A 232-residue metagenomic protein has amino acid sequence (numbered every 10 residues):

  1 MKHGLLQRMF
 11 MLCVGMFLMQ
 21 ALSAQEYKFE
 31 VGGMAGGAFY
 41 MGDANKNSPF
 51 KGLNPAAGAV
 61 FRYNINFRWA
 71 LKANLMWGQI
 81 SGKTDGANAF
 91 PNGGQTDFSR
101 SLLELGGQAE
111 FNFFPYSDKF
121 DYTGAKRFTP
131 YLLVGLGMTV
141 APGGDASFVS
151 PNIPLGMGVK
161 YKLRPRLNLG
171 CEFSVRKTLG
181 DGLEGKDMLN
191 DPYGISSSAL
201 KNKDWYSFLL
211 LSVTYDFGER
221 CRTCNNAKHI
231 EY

Functional and structural regions predicted by a protein language model:
A24-R62, F208-C221, Y232: Short glycine/proline- and aromatic-enriched beta-strand/turn motifs that initiate or cap beta-hairpins
Y27, K51-P55, S101-L105, K126-F128 (+2 more regions): Residues that define the transmembrane beta-barrel architecture of outer-membrane proteins
F29, R68-L71, S117, P165-L169 (+1 more regions): Repeated loop/turn-to-beta-strand initiation elements of outer-membrane beta-barrel proteins
E30-G32, A70-K72, Y131-L133, N168-G170 (+1 more regions): Residue-level detector of the transmembrane beta-barrel scaffold of outer-membrane proteins
G33-G37, A59-Y63, G107-F111, V134-M138 (+3 more regions): Residues on the lipid-exposed face of transmembrane beta-strands in outer-membrane beta-barrel proteins
A44-S48, I80-A89, G93-S101, V140-F148 (+2 more regions): Extracellular/periplasm-exposed beta-strand and loop segments of Gram-negative cell-envelope proteins, dominated by
F67-G144: Gram-negative (and chloroplast) outer-membrane scaffold detector with strong preference for beta-barrel transmembrane
T84, R164-Y232: Predominantly the C-terminal beta-signal and adjacent terminal strand-loop region of outer-membrane beta-barrel
